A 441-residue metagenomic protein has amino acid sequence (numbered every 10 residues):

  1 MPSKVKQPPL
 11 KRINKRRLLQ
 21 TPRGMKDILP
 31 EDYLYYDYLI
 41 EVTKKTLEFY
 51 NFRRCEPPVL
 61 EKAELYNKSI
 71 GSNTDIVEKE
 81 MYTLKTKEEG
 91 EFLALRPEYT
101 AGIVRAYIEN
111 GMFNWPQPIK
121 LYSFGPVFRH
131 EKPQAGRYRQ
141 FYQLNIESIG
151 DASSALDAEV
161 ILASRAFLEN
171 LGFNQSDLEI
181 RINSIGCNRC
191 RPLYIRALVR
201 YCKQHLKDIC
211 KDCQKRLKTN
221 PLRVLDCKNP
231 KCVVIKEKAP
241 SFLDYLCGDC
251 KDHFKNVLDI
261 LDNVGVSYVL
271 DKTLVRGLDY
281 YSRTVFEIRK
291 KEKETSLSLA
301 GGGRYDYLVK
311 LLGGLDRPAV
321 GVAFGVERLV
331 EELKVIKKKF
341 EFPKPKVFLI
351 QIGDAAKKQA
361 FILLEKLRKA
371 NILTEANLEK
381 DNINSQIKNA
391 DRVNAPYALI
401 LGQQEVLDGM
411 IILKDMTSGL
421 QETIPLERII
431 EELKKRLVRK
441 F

Functional and structural regions predicted by a protein language model:
P2-F441: TRNA-recognition modules of translation machinery and tRNA-sensing kinases, especially anticodon-binding
